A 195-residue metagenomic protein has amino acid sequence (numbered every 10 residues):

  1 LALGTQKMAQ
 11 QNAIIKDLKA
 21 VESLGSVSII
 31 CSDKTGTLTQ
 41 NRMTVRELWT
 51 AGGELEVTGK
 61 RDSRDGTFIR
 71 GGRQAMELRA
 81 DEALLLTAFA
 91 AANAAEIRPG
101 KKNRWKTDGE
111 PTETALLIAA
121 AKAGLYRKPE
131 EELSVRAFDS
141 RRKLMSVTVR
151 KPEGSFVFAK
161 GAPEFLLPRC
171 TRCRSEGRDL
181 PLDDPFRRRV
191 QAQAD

Functional and structural regions predicted by a protein language model:
L1-D195: Conserved cytosolic headpiece of P-type ATPases
